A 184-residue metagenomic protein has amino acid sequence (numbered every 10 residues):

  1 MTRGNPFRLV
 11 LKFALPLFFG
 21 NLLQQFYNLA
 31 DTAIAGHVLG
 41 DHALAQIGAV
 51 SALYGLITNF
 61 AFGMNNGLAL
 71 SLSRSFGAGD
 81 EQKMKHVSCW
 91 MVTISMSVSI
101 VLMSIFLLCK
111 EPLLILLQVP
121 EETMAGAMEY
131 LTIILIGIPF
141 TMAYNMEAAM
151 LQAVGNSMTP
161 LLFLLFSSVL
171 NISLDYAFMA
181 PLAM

Functional and structural regions predicted by a protein language model:
M1-A14, L72-P139, S173, P181-M184: Short alpha-helical transmembrane segments in multi-pass integral membrane proteins
F7-F26, A30, L53, I57-F60 (+2 more regions): Residue-level signal for short hydrophobic patches within transmembrane helices of multi-pass membrane transporters
A14, N21, G48-S51, S95 (+4 more regions): Residue-level recognition of transmembrane alpha-helices in multi-pass small-molecule transporters/permeases
L17, N21, A33, L70 (+4 more regions): Transmembrane alpha-helix boundary and packing residues in multipass membrane permease domains and related
F26-L29, V38-D41, S75-A78, A153-V154 (+1 more regions): Helix-loop interface residues and adjacent transmembrane-helix termini in multi-pass membrane transporters, primarily
A35-G55, E121-G126: Interfacial/gating helices of multi-pass transporter permease domains
L44-S104, T141-P160: Small-residue-rich hydrophobic transmembrane alpha-helices
F106, Q152, T159-M184: Alpha-helical transmembrane segments of multi-pass membrane transporters and transport-associated inner-membrane enzymes
